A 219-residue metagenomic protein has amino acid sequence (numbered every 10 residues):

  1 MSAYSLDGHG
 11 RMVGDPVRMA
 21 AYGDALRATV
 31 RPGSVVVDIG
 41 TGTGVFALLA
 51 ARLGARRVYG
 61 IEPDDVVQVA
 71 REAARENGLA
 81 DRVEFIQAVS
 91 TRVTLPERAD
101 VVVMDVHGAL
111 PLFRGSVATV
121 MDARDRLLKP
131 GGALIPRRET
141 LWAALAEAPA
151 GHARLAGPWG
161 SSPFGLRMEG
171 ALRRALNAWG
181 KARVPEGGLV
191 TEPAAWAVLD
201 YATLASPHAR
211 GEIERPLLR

Functional and structural regions predicted by a protein language model:
M1-I39, T43-R219: Class I SAM-binding transferase module
